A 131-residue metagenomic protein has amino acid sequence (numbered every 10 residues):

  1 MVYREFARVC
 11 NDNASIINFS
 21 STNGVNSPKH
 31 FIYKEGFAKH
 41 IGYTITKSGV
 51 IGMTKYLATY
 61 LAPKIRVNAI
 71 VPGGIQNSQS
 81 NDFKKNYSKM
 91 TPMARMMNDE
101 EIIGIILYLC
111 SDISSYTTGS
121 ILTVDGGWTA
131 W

Functional and structural regions predicted by a protein language model:
M1-A14, N23-G24, K55-P63, S111: Amphipathic alpha-helical dimer-interface segment in Rossmann-like NAD(P)H-dependent oxidoreductases
I17, N68, S120: Rossmann-like NAD(H)/NADP(H) cofactor-binding core
I17-A62, G74-I75: Catalytic loop of short-chain dehydrogenase/reductase
A62-R66, T117-G119: Short, small/polar-rich loop/turn modules that mediate ligand/substrate recognition or access, typified
R66-Q76, C110, T123-D125: Conserved SDR Rossmann-fold cofactor-binding beta-strand/turn motif
S78-M96: A short C-terminal helix-loop "cap" of Rossmann-like NAD(P)-dependent dehydrogenase/epimerase domains
T91-I102, I113: A conserved structural motif in NAD(P)-dependent oxidoreductases
L107, T118-W131: Short C-terminal tail/terminal secondary-structure segment of NAD(P)H-dependent dehydrogenase/reductase domains
